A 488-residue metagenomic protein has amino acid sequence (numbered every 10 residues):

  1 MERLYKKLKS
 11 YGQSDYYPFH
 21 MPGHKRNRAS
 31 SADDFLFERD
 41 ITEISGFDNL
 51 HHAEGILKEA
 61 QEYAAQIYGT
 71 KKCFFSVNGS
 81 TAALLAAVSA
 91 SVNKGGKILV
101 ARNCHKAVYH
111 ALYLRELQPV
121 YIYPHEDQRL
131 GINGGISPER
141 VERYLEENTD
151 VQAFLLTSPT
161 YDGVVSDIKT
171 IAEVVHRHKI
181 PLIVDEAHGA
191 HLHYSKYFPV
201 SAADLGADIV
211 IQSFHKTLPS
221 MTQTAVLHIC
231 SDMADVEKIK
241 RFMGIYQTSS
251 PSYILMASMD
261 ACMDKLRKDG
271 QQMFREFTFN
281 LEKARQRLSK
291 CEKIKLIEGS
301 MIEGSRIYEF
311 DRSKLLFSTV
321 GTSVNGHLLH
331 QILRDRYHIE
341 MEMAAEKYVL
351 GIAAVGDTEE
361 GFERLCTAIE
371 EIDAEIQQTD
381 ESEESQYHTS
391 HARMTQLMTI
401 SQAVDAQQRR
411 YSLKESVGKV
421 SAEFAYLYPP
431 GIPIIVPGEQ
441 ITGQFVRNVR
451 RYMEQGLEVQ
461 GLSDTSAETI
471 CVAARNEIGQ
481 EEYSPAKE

Functional and structural regions predicted by a protein language model:
M1-E38, P430, L462-S463, E468-E488: N-terminal glycine-rich, Lys/His-bearing helix-loop that initiates the first secondary-structure elements of many
L4-K9, S31, I67-T70, S80-S300: Conserved PLP-enzyme active-site core in the AAT-like
R26, Y161, K216-T217, D232-A234 (+6 more regions): Short, glycine-/Ser/Thr-/acidic-enriched flexible segments
L36-G79: Conserved N-terminal alpha-helix of the aminotransferase class I/II PLP-enzyme fold
F74-S76, F154-T157, L316, L350-A354: Short glycine-rich or small-residue beta-strand-to-loop segments that form or flank ligand, phosphate, metal/Fe-S
E116, Y121, E454-T465: Short, compositionally biased
K283, S289-G461: Conserved C-terminal alpha-helix-loop-beta "cap" of PLP-dependent enzymes that closes/shapes the active-site mouth
